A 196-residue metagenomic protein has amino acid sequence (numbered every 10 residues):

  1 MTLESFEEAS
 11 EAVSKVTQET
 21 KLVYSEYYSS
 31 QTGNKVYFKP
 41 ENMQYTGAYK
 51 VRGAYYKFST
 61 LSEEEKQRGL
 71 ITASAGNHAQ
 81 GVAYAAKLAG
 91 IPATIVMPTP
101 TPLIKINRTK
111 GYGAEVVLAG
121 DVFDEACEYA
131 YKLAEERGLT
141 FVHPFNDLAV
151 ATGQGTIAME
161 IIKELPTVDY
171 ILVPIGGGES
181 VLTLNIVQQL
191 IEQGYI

Functional and structural regions predicted by a protein language model:
M1-I196: PLP-dependent amino-acid enzyme catalytic core
